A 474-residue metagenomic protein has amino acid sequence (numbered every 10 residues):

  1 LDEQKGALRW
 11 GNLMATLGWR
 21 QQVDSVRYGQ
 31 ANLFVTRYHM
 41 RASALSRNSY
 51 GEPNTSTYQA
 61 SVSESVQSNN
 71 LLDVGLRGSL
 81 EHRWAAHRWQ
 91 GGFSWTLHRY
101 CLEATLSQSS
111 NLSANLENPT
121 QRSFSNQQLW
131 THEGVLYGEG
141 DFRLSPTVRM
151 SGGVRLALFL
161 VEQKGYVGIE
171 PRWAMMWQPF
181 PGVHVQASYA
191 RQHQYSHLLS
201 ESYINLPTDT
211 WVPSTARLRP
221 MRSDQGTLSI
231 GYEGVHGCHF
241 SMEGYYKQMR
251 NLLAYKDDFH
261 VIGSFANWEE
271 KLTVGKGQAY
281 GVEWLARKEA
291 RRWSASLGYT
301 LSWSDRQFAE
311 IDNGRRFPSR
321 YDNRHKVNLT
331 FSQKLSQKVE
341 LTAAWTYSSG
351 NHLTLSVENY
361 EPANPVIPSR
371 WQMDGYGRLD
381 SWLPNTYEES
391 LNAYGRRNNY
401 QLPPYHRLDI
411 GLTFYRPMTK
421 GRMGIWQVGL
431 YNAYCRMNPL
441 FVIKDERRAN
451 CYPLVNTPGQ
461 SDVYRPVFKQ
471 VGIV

Functional and structural regions predicted by a protein language model:
R9-K164, C238-S241, E289, S296: Face-selective signature of the C-terminal outer-membrane beta-barrel domain
R9-L13, N70-V74, W130-G134, G165-I169 (+5 more regions): Residues that define the transmembrane beta-barrel architecture of outer-membrane proteins
Q21, L72, G78-W84, D141-L144 (+12 more regions): Residue-level signature of outer-membrane beta-barrel architecture
D24-V26, W84-H87, S145-R149, Q178-G182 (+9 more regions): Outer-membrane beta-barrel channels and translocator barrels
A31-R37, G91-L97, G152-L158, A187-R191 (+5 more regions): Transmembrane beta-barrel strands of outer-membrane/channel proteins
W177, P181-G226, Y246-E269, A344-N359 (+1 more regions): Surface-exposed extracellular loop regions of Gram-negative outer-membrane beta-barrel proteins, predominantly
Y246-Q248, A266-V357: Gram-negative outer-membrane beta-barrel transporters
K338, Y347-E388, L402-V474: C-terminal beta-signal and adjacent terminal beta-strands/loops of Gram-negative outer-membrane beta-barrel proteins
